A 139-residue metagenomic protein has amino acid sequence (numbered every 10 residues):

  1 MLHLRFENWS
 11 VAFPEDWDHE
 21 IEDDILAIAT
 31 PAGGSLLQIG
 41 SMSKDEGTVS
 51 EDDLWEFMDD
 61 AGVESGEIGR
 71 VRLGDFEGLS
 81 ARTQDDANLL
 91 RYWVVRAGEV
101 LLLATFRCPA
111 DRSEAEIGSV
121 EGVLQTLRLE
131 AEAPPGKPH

Functional and structural regions predicted by a protein language model:
M1-H3, I28, R70, W93-V94: Short secondary-structure boundary/capping segments
L2-D52, E56, D85-D86: Secretory pathway targeting signatures of secreted, lumenal, and periplasmic proteins
L4-R5, H19-I21, R72, R96-A97 (+1 more regions): Generic beta-strand structural signal
W17, F106-H139: Surface-exposed amphipathic alpha-helical segments
H19, I28, Q38-I39, R91 (+2 more regions): Short hydrophobic/aromatic-rich beta-strand segments that constitute the beta-sheet cores of beta-sandwich/beta-barrel
E51-D59, I117, E121-L124: Generic detector of well-ordered alpha-helical segments enriched in charged/polar residues, highlighting helical
W55-L101, T105-R107: Signature of long, low-cysteine stretches enriched in small and polar/charged residues
